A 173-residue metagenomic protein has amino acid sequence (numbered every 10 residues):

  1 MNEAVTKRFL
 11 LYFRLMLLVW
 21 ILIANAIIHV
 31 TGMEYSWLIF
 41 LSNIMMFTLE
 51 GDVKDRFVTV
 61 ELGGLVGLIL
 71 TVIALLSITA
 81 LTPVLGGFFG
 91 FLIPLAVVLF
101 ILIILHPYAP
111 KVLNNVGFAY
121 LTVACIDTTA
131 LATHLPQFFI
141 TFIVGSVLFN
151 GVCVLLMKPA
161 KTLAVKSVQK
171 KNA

Functional and structural regions predicted by a protein language model:
N2-M16: N-terminal membrane topogenic signal
L17-H29, G64, L68-L76, F91-I104 (+2 more regions): Transmembrane alpha-helical segments of multi-pass membrane transport proteins and ion-pumping complexes
L18, M33-G51, L99-A130: Pore- and pathway-forming membrane helices of multi-pass small-molecule/ion transporters and channels
N25-F40, I78-P94: Structural signature of hydrophobic alpha-helical transmembrane segments
W37-L75: Alpha-helical membrane segments and adjacent membrane-interface helices in multi-pass membrane proteins
V72-L81, D127-F139: Hydrophobic alpha-helical transmembrane segments in multi-pass integral membrane proteins
A80-G117, A173: Internal alpha-helical transmembrane segments of multi-pass membrane proteins
A160-A173: Short, highly charged, low-complexity non-transmembrane loops/tails of multi-pass membrane proteins
